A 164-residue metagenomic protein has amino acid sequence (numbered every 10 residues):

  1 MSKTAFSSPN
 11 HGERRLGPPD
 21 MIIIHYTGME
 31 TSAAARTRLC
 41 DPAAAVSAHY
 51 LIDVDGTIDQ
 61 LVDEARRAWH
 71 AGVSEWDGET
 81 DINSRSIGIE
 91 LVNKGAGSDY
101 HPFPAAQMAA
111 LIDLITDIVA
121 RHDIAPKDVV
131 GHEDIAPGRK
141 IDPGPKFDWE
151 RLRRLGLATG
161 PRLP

Functional and structural regions predicted by a protein language model:
M1-T80: N-terminal catalytic cores of peptidoglycan-degrading enzymes
G17, S84, I124: Structured loop/turn residues at beta-strand edges in well-structured enzyme cores
M21, S86-G88, D128: Structural preference for beta-strand elements that scaffold enzyme active sites
I24, I89, L111: Conserved, mostly hydrophobic/aromatic
Y26, L91, E133: Residues immediately flanking
L51, G88-E90, V130: Conserved beta-strand segments that form the floor/walls of ligand-binding pockets within enzyme and binding domains
T80, K94-P164: Basic/polar, cationic surfaces and motifs that engage anionic cell-wall and phosphate/carboxylate ligands
T80-L91: Short coil-to-beta-strand
